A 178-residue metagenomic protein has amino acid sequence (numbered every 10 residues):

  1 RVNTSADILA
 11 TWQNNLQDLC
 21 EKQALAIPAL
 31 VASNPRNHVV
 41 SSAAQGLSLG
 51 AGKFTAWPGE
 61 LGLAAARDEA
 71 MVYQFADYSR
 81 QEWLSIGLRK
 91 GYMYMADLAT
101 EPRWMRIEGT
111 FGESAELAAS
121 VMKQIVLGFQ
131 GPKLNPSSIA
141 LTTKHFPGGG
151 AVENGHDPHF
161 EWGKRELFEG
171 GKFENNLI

Functional and structural regions predicted by a protein language model:
R1-I178: Glycoside hydrolase catalytic-domain context in secreted enzymes
